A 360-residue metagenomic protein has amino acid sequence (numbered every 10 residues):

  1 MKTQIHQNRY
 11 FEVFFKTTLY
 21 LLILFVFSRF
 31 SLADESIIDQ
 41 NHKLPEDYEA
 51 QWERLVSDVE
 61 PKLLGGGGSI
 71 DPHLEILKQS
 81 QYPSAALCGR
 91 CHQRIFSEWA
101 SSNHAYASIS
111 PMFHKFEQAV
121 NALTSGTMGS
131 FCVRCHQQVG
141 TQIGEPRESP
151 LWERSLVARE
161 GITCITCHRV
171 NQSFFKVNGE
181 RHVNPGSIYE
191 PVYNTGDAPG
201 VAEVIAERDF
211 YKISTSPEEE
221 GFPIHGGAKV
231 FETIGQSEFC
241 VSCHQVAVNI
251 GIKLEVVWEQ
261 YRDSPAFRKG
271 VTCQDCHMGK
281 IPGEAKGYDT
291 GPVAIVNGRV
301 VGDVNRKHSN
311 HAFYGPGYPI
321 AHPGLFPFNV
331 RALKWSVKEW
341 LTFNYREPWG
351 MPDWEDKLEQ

Functional and structural regions predicted by a protein language model:
M1-V13: N-terminal secretory signal peptides that target proteins for export/translocation
T17-R29: Bacterial N-terminal signal peptides
D34-Q79, I95-T124, M128, E145-Q360: Primarily the internal scaffold of c-type cytochrome electron-transfer domains, especially repeated/multiheme c-type
Q81-A85: An acidic-aromatic substrate-binding cleft motif
Q138-E145: Conserved, well-structured interaction surfaces
